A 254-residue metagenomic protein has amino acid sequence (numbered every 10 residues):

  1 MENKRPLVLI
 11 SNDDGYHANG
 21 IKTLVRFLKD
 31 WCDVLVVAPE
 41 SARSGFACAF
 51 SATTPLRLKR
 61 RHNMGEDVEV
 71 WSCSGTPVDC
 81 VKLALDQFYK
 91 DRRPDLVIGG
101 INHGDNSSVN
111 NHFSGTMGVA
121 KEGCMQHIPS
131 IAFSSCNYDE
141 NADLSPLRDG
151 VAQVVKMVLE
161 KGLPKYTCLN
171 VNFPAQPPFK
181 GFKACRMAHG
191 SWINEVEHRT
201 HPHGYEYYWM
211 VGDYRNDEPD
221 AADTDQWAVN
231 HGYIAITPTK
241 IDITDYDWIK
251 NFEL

Functional and structural regions predicted by a protein language model:
E2-V8, N19-Q87, R93: A cross-family phosphate/adenosyl-ligand binding-site feature
I10-H17, N110-N111: Short, glycine-rich nucleotide/cofactor-binding loops
D14-K22, P202: Short acidic, Gly/Ser-rich segments with clustered Asp/Glu that frequently serve as metal-coordination loops in enzyme
L35-V37, W71, I98, I131-F133 (+2 more regions): Hydrophobic/aromatic beta-strand patches that form the interior of the parallel beta-sheet core in alpha/beta enzyme
D105-S114: Glycine/threonine-rich flexible loop motifs
V119-G123: Hydrophobic/aromatic ligand-binding patch that stacks against planar heteroaromatic rings of cofactors or nucleotides
C124-P146: Glycine-rich phosphate/pyrophosphate-binding loops and their adjacent beta-strand/loop elements at enzyme active sites
S145-L254: Electrostatically charged, flexible surface regions
